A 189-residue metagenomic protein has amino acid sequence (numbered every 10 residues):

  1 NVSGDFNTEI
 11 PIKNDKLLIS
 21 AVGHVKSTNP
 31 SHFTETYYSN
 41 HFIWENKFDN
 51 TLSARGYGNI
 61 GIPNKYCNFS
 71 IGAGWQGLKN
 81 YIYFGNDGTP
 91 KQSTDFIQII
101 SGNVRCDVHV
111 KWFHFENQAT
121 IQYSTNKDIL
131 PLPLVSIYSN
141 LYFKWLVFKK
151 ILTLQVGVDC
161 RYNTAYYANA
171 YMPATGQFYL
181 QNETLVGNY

Functional and structural regions predicted by a protein language model:
N1-Y189: Exposed, low-structure sequence patches enriched in small/polar residues
